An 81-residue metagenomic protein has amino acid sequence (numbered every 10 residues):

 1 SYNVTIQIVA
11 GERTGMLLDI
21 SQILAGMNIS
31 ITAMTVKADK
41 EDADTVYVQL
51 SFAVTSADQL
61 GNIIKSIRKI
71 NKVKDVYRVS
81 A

Functional and structural regions predicted by a protein language model:
S1-A81: A conserved regulatory-domain signal marking ACT and ACT-like small-molecule sensing domains and adjacent regulatory
